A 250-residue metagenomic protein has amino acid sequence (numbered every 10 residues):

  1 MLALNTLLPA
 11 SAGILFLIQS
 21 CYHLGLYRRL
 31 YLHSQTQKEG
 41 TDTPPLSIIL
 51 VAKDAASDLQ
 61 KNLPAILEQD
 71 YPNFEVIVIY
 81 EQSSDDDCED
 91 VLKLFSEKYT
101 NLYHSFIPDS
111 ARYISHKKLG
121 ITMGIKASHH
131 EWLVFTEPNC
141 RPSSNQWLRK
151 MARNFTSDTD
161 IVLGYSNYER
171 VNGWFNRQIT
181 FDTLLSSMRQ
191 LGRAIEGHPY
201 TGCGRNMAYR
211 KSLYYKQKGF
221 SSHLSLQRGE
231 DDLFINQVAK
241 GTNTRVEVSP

Functional and structural regions predicted by a protein language model:
M1-T41, R189, R193: N-terminal membrane-anchoring/stem segments of glycan-assembly enzymes
P44-S47, E75: Cell-envelope/extracellular polymer assembly enzymes that use nucleotide-activated donors
A55-D58, S84: Donor nucleotide-sugar binding loop of glycosyltransferases
L63-A111: Acidic donor-binding segment of Leloir-type glycosyltransferases
S96-K126, H130, K150-Q217, S221: Long helical/loop segments within the catalytic core of UDP-sugar-dependent glycosyltransferases, especially the large
H130-R141: Short beta-strand-to-loop acidic/aromatic patch adjacent to the donor-nucleotide binding site
Y165, R245-P250: Catalytic beta-strand/loop signature of glycosyltransferases that borders the donor
L226-L233: Acidic donor-binding loop at a coil-to-helix junction in glycosyltransferase catalytic cores that engages
